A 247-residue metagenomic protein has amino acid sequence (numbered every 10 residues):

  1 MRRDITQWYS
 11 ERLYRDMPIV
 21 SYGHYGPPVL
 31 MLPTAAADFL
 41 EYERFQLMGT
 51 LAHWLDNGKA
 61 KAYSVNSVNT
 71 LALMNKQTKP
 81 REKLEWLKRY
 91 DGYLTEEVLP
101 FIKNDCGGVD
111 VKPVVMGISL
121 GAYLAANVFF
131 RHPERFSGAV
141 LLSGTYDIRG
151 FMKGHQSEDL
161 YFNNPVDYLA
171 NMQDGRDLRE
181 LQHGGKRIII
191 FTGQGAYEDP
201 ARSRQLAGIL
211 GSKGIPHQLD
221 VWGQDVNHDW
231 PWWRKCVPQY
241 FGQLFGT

Functional and structural regions predicted by a protein language model:
M1-T247: Non-catalytic cap/lid and distal C-terminal segments of serine-dependent acyl enzymes
